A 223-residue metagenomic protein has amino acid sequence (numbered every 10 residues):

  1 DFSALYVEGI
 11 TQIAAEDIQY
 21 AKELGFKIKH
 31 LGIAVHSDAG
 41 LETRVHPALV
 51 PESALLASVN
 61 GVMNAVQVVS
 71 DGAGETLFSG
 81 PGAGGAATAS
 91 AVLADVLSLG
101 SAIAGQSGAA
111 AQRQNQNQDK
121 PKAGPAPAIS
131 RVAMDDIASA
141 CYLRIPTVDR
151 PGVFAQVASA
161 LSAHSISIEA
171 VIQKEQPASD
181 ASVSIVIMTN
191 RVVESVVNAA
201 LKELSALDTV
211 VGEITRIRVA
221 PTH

Functional and structural regions predicted by a protein language model:
D1-S58, M63-A65: Substrate-binding/catalytic subdomain of NAD(P)-dependent oxidoreductase enzymes
L5, G9-E16, N60-M63, A83 (+5 more regions): Conserved active-site and cofactor/substrate-binding residues in soluble primary-metabolism enzymes
E52, E75-A86: Glycine-rich phosphate/pyrophosphate-binding beta-alpha loops
L56-N60, Q67-V68, A133-D135, P177: Replace "in large, NTP-powered and nucleic-acid-processing enzymes" with "in large, NTP-powered factors and other
G61-M63, D71-A73, D136-A140: Short gly/pro-enriched beta-turn/loop segments at secondary-structure junctions
V68-S79, L93: An anion-binding loop in the catalytic cleft
G80, S90, A104: Short acidic, glycine/serine/threonine-rich loops at helix termini
V96-H223: A conserved regulatory-domain signal marking ACT and ACT-like small-molecule sensing domains and adjacent regulatory
